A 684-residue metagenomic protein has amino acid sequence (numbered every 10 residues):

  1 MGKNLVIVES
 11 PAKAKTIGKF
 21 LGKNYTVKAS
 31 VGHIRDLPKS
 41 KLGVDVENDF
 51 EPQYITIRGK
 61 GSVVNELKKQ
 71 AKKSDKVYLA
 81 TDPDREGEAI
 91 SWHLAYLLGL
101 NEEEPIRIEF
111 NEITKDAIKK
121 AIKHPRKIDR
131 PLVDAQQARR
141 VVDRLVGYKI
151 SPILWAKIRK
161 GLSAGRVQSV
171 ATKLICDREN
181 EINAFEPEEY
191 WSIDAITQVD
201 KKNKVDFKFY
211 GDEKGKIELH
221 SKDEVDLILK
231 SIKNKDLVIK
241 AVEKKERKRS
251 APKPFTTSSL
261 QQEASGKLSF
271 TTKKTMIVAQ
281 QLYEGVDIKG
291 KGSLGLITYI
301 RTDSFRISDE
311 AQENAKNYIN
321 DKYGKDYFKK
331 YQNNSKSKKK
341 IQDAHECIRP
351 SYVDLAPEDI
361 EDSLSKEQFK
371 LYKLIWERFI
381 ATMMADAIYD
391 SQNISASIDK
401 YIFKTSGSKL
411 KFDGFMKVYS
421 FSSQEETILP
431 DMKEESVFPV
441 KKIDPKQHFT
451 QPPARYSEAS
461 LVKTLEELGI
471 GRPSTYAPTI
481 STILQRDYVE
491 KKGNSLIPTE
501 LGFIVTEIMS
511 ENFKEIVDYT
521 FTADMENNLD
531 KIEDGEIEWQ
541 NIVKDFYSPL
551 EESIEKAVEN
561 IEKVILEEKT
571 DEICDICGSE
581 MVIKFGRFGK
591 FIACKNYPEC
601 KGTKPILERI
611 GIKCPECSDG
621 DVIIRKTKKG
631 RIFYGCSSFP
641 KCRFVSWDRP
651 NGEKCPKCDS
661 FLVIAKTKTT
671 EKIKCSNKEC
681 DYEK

Functional and structural regions predicted by a protein language model:
M1-R140, G211, L219-K222, D226: Intrinsically disordered, low-complexity regulatory segments
G2-N4, T16, S151, A184 (+2 more regions): Basic, low-complexity terminal or inter-domain segments flanking catalytic cores
K15-K39, S169-E218, T382-T427: Structured, non-catalytic alpha/beta "coupling" segments that mediate domain-domain communication and provide generic
I113-A195: C-terminal or mid-to-C-terminal helical accessory/interaction module adjacent to the motor/catalytic core
G215-K253, S436: Metal- or metallocofactor-binding catalytic centers and their adjacent structured scaffolds across diverse enzyme
I239-V242, A251-A264, K291-I300, P452-T464: Short acidic, hydrophobic short linear motifs in intrinsically disordered regions
M276-Q280, I480-S481: Short, hydrophobic-biased segments on the C-terminal half of alpha helices that form "recognition helices"
Y283-T298, R486-S495: A short, conserved structural fragment
